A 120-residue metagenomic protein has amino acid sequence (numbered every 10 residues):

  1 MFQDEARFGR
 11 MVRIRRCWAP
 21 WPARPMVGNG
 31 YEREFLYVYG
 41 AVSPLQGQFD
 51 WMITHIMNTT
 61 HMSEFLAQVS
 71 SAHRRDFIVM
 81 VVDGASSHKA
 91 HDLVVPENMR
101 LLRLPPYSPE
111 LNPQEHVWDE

Functional and structural regions predicted by a protein language model:
M1-E120: Short functional hotspots at interaction and active-site rims
